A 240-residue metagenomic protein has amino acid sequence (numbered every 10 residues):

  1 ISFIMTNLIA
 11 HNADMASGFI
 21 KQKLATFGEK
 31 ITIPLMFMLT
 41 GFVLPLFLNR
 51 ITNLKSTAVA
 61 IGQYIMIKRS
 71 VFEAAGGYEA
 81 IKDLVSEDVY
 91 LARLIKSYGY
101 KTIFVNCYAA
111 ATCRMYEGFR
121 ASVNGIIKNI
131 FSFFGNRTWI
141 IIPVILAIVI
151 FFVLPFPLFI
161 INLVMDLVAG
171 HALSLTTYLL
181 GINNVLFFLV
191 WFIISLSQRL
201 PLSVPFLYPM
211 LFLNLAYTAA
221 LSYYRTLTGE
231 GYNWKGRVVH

Functional and structural regions predicted by a protein language model:
F3-A74, V204-L215: Long helical/loop segments within the catalytic core of UDP-sugar-dependent glycosyltransferases, especially the large
F3-I4, A13-M15, Y90, A169-G181: Soluble, non-transmembrane catalytic domains of enzymes that act on hydrophobic metabolites at membranes
L8, M15-G41, S70-E73, Y78-I140: Catalytic donor/gating beta->alpha subdomain of glycosyltransferases that bind UDP-sugars
S56-T57, E79-I81, L180, Y217: A generic structural signal for short
I141-G229: Membrane-embedded multi-pass helical conduit in multi-pass membrane proteins, especially envelope-biosynthetic
L227-H240: Membrane-interface alpha-helices
